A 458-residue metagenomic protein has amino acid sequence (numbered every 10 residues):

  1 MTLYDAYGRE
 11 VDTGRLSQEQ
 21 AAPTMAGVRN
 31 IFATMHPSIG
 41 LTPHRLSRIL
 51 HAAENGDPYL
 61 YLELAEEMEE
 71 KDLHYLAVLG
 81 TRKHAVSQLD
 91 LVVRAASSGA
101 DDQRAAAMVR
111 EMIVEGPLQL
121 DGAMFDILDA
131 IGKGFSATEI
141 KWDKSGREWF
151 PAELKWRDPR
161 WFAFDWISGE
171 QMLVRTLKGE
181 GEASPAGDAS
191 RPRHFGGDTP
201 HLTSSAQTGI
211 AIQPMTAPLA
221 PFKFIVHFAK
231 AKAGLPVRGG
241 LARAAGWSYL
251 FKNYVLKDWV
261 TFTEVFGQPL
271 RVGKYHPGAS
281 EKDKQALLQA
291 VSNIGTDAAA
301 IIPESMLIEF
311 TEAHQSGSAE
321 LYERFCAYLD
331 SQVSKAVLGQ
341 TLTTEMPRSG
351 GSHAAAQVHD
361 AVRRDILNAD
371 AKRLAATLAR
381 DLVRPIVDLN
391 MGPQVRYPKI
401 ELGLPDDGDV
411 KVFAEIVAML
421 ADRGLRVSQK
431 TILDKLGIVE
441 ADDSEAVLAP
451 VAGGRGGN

Functional and structural regions predicted by a protein language model:
T2-M68, L73-L76, G80, A96 (+3 more regions): Structured, contiguous alpha/beta core segments that scaffold functional sites
S87-G116, L270, S352-A356, R364 (+1 more regions): Charged, helical or coil segments that form electrostatic protein-protein
S97-D101, G116, W247, Y275-A279 (+6 more regions): Catalytic cores of large soluble enzymes that bind and process phosphate-bearing ligands
K133, W156, W166, S204 (+7 more regions): Generic structural "secondary-structure junction" signal
R147-A152, K282-Q285, F310-H314, D406-E415 (+1 more regions): Short, solvent-exposed polar/charged micro-motifs at secondary-structure junctions
K252-R384: A contiguous, surface-oriented mixed alpha/beta subdomain in the mid-to-C-terminal portion of proteins that forms
Y328-N458: C-terminal helix-loop subdomains that flank or include functional centers
